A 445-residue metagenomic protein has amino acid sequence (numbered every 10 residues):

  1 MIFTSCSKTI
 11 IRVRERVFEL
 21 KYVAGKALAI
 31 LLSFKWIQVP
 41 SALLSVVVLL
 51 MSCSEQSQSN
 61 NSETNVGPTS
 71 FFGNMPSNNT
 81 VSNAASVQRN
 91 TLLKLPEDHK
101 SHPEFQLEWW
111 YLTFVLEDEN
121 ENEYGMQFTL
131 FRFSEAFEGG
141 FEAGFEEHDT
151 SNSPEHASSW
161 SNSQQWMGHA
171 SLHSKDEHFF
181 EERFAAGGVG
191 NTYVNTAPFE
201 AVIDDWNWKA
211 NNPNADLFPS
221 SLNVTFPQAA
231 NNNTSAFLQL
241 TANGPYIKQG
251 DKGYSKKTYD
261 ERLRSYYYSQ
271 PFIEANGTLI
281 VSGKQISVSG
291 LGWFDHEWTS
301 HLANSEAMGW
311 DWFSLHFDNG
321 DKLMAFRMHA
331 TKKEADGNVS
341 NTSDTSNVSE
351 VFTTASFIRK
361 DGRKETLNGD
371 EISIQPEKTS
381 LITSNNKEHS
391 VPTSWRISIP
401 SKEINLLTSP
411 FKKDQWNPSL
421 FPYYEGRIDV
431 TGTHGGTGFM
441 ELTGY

Functional and structural regions predicted by a protein language model:
M1-K35: N-terminal secretory signal peptides that target proteins for export/translocation
V39: Short polybasic linear motifs
L44-V46: Hydrophobic helical h-region of N-terminal Sec-dependent signal peptides in bacterial secretory/periplasmic proteins
L50-S52: C-terminal motif of bacterial Sec signal peptides marking the signal peptidase cleavage site
E55-Y445: Structured soluble/peripheral alpha/beta segments that form catalytic or ligand/cofactor-binding pockets
